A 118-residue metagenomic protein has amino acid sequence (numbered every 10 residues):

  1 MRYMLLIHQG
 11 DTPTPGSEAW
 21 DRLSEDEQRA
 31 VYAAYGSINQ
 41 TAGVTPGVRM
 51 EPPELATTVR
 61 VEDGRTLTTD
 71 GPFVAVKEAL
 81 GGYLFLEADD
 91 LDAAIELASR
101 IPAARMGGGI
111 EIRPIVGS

Functional and structural regions predicted by a protein language model:
M1-S118: Conserved, structured core segments of small domains
